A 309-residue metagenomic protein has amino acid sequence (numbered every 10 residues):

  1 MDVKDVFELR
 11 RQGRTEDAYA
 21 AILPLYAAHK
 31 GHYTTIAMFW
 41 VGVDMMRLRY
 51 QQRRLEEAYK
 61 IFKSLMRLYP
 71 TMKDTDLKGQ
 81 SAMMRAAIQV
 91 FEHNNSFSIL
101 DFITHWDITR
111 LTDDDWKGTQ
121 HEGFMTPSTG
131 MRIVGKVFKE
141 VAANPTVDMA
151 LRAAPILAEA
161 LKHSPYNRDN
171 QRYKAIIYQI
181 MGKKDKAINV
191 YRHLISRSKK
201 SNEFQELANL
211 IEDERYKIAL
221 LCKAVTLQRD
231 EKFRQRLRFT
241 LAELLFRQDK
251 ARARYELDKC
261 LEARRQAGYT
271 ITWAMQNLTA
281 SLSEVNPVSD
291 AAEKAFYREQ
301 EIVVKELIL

Functional and structural regions predicted by a protein language model:
M1-F7, G31-Y50, K63, R67-S98 (+5 more regions): Amphipathic alpha-helical repeat scaffolds of TPR domains
M1-T34, R49-E56, V288-L309: Helical anchoring/docking segments at protein termini
R10, T15, Y19-L23, F62 (+5 more regions): Inward-facing hydrophobic residues that define packing positions of alpha-helical scaffold repeats
Q12, Q52, N144-V147, M181 (+2 more regions): Structural motif corresponding to the intra-repeat A-B loop/turn of tetratricopeptide repeats
Y26-A28, R54-Y69, I103-I108, S196-R197 (+2 more regions): TPR/TPR-like (Sel1-like) alpha-helical repeat modules
T34, K162-H163, S196, D213 (+1 more regions): Short coil/turn linker motifs that delimit alpha-helical repeat modules in TPR/alpha-solenoid proteins
T240-L307: Long, ordered, amphipathic alpha-helical scaffolds
